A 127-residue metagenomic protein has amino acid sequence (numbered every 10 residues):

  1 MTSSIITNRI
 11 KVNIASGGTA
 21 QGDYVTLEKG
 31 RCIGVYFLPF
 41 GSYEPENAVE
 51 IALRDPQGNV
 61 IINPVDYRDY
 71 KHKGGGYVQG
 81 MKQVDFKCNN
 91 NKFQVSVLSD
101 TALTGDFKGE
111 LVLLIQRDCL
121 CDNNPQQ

Functional and structural regions predicted by a protein language model:
M1-G34, L38-Q127: Beta-strand-centric surfaces of beta-sandwich/beta-rich domains
